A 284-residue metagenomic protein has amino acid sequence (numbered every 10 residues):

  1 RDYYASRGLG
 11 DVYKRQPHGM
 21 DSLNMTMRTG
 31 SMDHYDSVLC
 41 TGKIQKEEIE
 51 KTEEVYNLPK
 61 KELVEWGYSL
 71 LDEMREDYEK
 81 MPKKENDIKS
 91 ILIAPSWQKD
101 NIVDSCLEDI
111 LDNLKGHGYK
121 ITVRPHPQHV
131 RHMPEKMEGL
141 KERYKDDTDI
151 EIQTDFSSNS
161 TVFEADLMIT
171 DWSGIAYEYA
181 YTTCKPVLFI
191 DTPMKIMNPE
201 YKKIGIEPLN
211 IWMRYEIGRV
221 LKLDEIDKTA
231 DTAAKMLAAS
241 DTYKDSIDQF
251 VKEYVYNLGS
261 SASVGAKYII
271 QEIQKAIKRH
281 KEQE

Functional and structural regions predicted by a protein language model:
D2-Y13: Single conserved hydrophobic/aromatic residue that forms the stacking wall/gate of nucleotide- or nucleobase-binding
G8, H34, F163-A165: Alpha-helix C-terminal capping/helix-to-coil transition sites in glycosyltransferase folds
D11-D72: Active-site-proximal region of nucleotide-activated glycan assembly enzymes, centered on histidine/acidic-rich loops
S37, S90, D166-L167: Structural motif
K60, G174-E253: Catalytic binding pocket for nucleotide-activated donors in carbohydrate/polymer assembly enzymes
Y68-L140, L223-I226, L237-D241, N257 (+1 more regions): Conserved catalytic-core segment of nucleotide-activated headgroup transferases in glycan assembly
E135-Y177, T182: Donor nucleotide-activated moiety binding/catalytic core segment of transferases that use nucleotide-activated donors
L258-E284: C-terminal alpha-helical cap of glycosyltransferases
